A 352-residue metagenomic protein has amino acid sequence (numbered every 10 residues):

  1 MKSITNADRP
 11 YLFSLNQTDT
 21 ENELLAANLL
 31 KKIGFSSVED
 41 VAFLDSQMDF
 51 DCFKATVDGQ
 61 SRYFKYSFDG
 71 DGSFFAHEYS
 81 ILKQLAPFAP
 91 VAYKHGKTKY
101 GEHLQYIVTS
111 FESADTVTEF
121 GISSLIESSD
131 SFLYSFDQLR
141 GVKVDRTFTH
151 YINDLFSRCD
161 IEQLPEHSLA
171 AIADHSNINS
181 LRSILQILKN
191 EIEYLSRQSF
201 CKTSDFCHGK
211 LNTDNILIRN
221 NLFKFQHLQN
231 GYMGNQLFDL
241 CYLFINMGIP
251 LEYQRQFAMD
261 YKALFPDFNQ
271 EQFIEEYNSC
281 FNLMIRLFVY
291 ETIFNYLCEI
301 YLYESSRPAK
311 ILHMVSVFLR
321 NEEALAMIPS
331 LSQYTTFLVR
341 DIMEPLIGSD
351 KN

Functional and structural regions predicted by a protein language model:
M1-V41: Juxta-kinase regulatory segment immediately upstream of eukaryotic protein kinase catalytic domains
D45-T56, I192-F238: Active-site acidic catalytic loop and adjacent metal/ATP-binding pocket of ATP-dependent phosphoryl transfer enzymes
R62-H103, E119-F132: A conserved alpha-helical element in kinase catalytic cores
E102-D115: Conserved short submotifs of the Hanks-type protein kinase catalytic core that shape the nucleotide-binding pocket
A114-Y151, L185-Q186, E191, L195-S199: Conserved kinase catalytic-core helix
R146-R197: Active-site catalytic-loop/activation-segment of kinase and kinase-like phosphoryl-transfer enzymes
L237-Q270, I285-L325: Active-site activation/catalytic loop segments of kinase-like enzymes and analogous catalytic loops in related
V315-N352: Membrane-interface aromatic/basic loop that binds lipid-linked glycans or pyrophosphate carriers, typified by
